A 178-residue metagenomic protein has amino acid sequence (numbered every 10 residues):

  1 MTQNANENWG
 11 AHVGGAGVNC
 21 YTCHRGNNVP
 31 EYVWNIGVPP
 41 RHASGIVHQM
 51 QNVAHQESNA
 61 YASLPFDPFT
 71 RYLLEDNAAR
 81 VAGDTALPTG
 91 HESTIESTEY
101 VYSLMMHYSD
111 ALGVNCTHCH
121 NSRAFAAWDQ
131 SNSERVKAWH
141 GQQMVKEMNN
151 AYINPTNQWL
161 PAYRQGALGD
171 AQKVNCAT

Functional and structural regions predicted by a protein language model:
M1-D67, R71-T178: Sequence context surrounding c-type heme c attachment/ligation sites in exported
